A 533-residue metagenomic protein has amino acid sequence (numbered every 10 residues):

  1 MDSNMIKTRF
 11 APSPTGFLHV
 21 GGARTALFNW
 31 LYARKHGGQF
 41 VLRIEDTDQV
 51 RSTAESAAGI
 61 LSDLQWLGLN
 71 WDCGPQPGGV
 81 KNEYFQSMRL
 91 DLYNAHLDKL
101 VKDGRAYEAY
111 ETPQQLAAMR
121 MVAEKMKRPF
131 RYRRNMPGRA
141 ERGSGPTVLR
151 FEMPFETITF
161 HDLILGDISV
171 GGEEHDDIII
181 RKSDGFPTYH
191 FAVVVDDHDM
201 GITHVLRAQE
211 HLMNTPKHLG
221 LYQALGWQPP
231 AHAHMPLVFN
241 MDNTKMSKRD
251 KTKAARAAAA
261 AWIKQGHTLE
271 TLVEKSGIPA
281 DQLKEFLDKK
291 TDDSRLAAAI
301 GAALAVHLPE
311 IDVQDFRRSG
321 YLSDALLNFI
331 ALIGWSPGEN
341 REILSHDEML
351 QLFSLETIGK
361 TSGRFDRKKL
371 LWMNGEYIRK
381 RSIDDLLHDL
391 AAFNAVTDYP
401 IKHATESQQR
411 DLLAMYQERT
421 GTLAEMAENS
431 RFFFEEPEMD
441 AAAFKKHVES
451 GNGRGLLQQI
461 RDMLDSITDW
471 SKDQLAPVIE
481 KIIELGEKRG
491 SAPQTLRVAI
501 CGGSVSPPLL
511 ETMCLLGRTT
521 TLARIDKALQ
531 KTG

Functional and structural regions predicted by a protein language model:
D2-A123, D184-F186, M213-W227, A280: N-terminal Rossmann-like or analogous alpha/beta NTP/dinucleotide-binding catalytic cores that position adenine
T8-P14, L42-D46, M200-V205, L308-V313 (+2 more regions): Glycine- and acidic
N29, I60, L100, G104 (+8 more regions): Residue-level signal for inorganic ion chemistry
Y84-D91, P236-K245, E356: Short, conserved secondary-structure transition motifs
Y107-A261, T268-G301, D312, P337: Active-site cores that bind ATP or allylic diphosphates and position pyrophosphate for catalysis
I263-D281, D288-T397: A conserved active-site cap/scaffold subdomain adjacent to cofactor or substrate pockets
I383-G486: Small-residue-rich helix-loop
K472-T532: Charged substrate- and nucleic-acid-binding regions of tRNA-handling and nucleotidyl-transfer enzymes, centered on
